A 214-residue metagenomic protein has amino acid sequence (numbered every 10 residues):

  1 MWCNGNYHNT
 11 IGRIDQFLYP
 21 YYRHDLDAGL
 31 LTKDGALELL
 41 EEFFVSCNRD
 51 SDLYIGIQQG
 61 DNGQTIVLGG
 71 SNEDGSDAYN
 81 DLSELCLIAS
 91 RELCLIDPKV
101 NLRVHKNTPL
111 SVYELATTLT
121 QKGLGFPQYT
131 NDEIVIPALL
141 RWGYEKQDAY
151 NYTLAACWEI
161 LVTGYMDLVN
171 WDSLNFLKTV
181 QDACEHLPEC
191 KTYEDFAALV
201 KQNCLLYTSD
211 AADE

Functional and structural regions predicted by a protein language model:
M1-S209, E214: Conserved catalytic cores of very large enzyme subunits
